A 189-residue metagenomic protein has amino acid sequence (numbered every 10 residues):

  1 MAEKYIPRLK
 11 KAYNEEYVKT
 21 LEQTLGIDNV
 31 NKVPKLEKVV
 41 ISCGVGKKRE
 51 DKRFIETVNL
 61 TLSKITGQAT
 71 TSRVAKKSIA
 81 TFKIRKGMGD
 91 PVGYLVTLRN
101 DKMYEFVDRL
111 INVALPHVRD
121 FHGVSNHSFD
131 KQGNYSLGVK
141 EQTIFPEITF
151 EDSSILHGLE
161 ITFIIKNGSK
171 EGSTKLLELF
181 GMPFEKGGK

Functional and structural regions predicted by a protein language model:
M1-K189: Ribosome-associated RNA-binding proteins
